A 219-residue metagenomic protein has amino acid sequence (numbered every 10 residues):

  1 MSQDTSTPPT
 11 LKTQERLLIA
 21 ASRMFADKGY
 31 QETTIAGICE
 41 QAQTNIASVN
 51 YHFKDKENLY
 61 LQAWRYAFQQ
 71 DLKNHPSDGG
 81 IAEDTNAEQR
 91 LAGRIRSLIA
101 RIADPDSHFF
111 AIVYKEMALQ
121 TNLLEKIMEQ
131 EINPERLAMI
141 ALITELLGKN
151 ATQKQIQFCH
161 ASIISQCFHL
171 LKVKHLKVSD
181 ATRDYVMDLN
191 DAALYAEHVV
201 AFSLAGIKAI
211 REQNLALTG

Functional and structural regions predicted by a protein language model:
M1-K12, E212-G219: N-terminal intrinsically disordered/low-complexity leader segments
T13-A21, I38, A63-A67, D71 (+1 more regions): Generic hydrophobic, amphipathic alpha-helix propensity
R16, M24-N58, Q62: Helix-turn-helix
P76-H108, I156-I163: Hydrophobic alpha-helical connector segments
Q89, T121-L147, L194-E197, A201: Amphipathic alpha-helical packing segments from all-alpha helical-bundle domains
L98, I112-M117, I163, C167 (+2 more regions): Short alpha-helical scaffolding segments that buttress acidic/His motifs in well-ordered protein cores
D104-K126, K174-D180: Amphipathic alpha-helical segments used for helix-helix packing
N133-Q157, D180-T182, I207-L215: Hydrophobic alpha-helical bundle segments that form small-molecule/ligand-binding pockets
